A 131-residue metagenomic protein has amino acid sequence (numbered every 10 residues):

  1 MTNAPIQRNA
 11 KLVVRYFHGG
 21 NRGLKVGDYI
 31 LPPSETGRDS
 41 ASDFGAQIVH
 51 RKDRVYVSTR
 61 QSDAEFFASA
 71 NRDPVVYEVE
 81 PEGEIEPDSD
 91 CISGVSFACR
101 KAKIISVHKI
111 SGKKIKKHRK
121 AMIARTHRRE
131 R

Functional and structural regions predicted by a protein language model:
T2-R131: Conserved NAD+-utilizing ADP-ribose enzyme module
